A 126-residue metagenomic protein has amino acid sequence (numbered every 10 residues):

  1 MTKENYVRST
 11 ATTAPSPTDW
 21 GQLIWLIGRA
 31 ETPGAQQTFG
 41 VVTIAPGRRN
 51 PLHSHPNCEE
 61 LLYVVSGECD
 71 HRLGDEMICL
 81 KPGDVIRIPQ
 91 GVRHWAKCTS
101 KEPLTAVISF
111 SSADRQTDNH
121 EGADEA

Functional and structural regions predicted by a protein language model:
M1-Q37, P51, N119-A126: A short, N-terminal "cap"/entry segment at the start of jelly-roll beta-barrel domains of the cupin/DSBH fold
W25, G40-H55, Q90: Conserved short histidine dyad/triad with adjacent acidic residue
T32-A35, A45-R48, E68-C69, S112-Q116: Short, charged/polar surface micro-motifs in flexible loops or helix N-caps
V41-V42, R87, E102-T117: A short hydrophobic beta-strand segment most commonly corresponding to one strand of the jelly-roll/cupin
V42-A45, S54-H71, S109: Short, conserved beta-strand element in jelly-roll/cupin
P51-H53, H71-R72, I88, H94-S100: Short beta-strand His + acidic residue motifs that chelate non-heme Fe in jelly-roll/DSBH and cupin folds
E68-D70, M77, R93, P103: Structural motif
D75-Q90: Short acidic-glycine-tyrosine-enriched beta hairpin
